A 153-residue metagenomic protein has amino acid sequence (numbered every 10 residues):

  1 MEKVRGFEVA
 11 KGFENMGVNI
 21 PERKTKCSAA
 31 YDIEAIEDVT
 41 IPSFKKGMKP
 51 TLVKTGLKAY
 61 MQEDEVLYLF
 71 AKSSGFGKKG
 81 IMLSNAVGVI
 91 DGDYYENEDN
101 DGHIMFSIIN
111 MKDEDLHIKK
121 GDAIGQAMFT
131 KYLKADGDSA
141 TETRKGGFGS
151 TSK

Functional and structural regions predicted by a protein language model:
M1-K153: DUTPase catalytic domain/fold
